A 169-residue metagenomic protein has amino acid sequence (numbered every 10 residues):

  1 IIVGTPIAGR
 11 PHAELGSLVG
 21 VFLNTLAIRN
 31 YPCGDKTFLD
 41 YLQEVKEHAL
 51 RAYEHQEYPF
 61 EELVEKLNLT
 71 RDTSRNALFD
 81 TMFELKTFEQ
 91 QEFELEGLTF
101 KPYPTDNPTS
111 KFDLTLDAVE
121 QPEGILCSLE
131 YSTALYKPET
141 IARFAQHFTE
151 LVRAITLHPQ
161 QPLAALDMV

Functional and structural regions predicted by a protein language model:
I1-A142, T149-L157, A165-M168: Adenylate-forming
